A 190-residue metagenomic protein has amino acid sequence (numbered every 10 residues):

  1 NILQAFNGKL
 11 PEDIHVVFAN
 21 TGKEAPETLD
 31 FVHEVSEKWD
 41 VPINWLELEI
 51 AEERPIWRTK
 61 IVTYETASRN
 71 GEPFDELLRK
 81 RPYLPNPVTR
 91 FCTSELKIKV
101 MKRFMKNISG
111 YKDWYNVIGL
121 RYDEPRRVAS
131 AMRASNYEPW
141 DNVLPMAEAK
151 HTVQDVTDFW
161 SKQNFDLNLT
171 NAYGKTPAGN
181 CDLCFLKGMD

Functional and structural regions predicted by a protein language model:
N1-D190: Nucleotide-activated chemistry modules centered on ATP-dependent adenylation/adenylyltransferase
